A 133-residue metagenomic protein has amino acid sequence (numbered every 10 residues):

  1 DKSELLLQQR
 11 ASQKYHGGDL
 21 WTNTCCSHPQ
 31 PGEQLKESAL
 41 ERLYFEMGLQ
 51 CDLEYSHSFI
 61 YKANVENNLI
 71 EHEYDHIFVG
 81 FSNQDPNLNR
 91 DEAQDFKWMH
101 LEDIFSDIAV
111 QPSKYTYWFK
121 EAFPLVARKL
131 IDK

Functional and structural regions predicted by a protein language model:
K2-F45: Conserved Nudix-box catalytic region and its N-terminal flanking loop in Nudix hydrolases and closely related
S3-L6, D52-L53, H76: Conserved active-site beta-strand-loop modules that form the wall/rim of enzyme catalytic pockets and either contain
Q8-Q9, Q13, Q30, Q34 (+4 more regions): Residue-identity detector for glutamine
D19, H57-V65, L69-K133: Nudix hydrolase/Nudix homology domain
N23-C25, Q34, L40-E41, G48 (+3 more regions): Short, charged/polar low-complexity linear motifs in solvent-exposed/disordered segments
F45-M47, N68-L69: Short, conserved, surface-exposed binding loops centered on an aromatic residue
G48-S58: A short coil-to-beta-strand element that immediately follows conserved catalytic motifs
